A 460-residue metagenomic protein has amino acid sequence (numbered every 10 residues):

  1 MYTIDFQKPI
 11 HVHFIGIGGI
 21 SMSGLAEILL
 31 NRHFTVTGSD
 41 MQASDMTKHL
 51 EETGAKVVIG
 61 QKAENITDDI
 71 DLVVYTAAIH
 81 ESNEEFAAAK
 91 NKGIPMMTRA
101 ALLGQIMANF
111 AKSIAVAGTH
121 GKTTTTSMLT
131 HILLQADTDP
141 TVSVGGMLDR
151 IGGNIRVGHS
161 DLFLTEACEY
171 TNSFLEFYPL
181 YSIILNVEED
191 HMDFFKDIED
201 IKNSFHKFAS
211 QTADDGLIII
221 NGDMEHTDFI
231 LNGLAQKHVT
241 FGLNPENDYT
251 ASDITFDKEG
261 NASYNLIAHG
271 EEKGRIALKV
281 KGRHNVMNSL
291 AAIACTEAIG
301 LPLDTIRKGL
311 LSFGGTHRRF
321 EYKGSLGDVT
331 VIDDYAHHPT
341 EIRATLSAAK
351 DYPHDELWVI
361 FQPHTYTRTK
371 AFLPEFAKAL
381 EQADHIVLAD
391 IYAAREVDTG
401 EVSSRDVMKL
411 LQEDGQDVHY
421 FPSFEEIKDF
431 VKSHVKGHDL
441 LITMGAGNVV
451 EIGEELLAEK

Functional and structural regions predicted by a protein language model:
M1-P9, K62, L103-Q105, E321-Y322 (+1 more regions): A short, basic/flexible loop-to-alpha-helix module at the beginning of a structural domain
Y2-H13, S21, L25-R32, F110 (+3 more regions): Nucleotide phosphate-binding/pyrophosphate-handling subdomain across enzymes that bind or process nucleotide phosphates
D5, I28-F34, E51, E64-I66 (+4 more regions): Phosphate-binding loop of NTP-binding sites
V12-I17, M444: Conserved N-terminal Rossmann-fold NAD(P)-binding element of oxidoreductases
T35-H49: NAD(P)-binding Rossmann-fold cofactor-contacting core
S39, V58-Q61, A100-G104, S143-G146 (+4 more regions): Beta-strand->loop->alpha-helix junctions that form or flank phosphate-binding loops in nucleotide-handling enzymes
D68-L72, D161, G437-D439: Short acidic/histidine-rich motifs immediately flanking catalytic phosphotransfer sites in two-component signaling
G260, A377-G437: C-terminal helical cap/extension that packs against the catalytic core of soluble nucleotide-cofactor enzymes
